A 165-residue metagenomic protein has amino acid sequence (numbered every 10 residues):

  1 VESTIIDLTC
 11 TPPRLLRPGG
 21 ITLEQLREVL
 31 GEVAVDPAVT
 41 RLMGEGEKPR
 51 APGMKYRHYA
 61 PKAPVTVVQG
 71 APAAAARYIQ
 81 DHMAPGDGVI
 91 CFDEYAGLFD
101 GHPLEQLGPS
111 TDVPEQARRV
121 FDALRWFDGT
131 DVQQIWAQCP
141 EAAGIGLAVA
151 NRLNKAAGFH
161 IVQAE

Functional and structural regions predicted by a protein language model:
V1-E165: Active-site-adjacent structural elements in enzyme catalytic cores
